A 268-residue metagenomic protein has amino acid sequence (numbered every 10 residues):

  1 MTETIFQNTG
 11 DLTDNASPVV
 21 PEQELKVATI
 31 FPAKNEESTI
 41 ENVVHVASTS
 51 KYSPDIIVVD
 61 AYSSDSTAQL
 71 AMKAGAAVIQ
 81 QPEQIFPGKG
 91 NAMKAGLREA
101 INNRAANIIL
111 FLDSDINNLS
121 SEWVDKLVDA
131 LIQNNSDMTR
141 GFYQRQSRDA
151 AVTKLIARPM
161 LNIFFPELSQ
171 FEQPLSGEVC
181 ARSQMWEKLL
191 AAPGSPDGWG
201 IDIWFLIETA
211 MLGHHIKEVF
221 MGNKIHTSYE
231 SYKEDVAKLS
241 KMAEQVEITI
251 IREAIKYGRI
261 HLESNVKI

Functional and structural regions predicted by a protein language model:
T2-F165, C180-L190, I201-M211, I216-V219 (+1 more regions): Structured catalytic core of nucleotide-sugar glycosyltransferases
L168-V179: Extended, charged alpha-helical interaction scaffolds
L175, L190-D197: Conserved nucleotide-sugar donor-binding catalytic segment
